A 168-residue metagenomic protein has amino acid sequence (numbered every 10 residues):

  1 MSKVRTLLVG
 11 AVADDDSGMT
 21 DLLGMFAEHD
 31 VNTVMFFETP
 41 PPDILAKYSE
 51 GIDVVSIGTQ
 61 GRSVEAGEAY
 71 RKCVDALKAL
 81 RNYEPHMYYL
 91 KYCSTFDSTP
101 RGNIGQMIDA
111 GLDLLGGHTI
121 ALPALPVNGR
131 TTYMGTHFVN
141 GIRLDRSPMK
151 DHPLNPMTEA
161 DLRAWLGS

Functional and structural regions predicted by a protein language model:
S2-E50, R71-K72, A124-V127: N-terminal basic/disordered segments at the start of proteins
T6-L7, N32, A69, L77-S168: Cap/lid and interdomain-hinge subdomains that line or gate substrate/regulatory clefts in soluble alpha/beta enzymes
G10, V34, V55-G58, Y89: Short, conserved beta-strand segments within well-ordered enzyme catalytic domains that often line or immediately flank
A13, T59-G61, Y92-S94: Short glycine-centered, acidic/aromatic-flanked micro-motifs in structured strand/loop junctions that mark active-site
M19-T20, P42-A46, S63-G67, F96-R101 (+1 more regions): Short active-site-adjacent helix-start/loop capping segments
S49-I52, T136: Short low-complexity, flexible loop/linker segments enriched in glycine and/or proline with clustered acidic
G51-Y70: Short, structured active-site "lid" loops
